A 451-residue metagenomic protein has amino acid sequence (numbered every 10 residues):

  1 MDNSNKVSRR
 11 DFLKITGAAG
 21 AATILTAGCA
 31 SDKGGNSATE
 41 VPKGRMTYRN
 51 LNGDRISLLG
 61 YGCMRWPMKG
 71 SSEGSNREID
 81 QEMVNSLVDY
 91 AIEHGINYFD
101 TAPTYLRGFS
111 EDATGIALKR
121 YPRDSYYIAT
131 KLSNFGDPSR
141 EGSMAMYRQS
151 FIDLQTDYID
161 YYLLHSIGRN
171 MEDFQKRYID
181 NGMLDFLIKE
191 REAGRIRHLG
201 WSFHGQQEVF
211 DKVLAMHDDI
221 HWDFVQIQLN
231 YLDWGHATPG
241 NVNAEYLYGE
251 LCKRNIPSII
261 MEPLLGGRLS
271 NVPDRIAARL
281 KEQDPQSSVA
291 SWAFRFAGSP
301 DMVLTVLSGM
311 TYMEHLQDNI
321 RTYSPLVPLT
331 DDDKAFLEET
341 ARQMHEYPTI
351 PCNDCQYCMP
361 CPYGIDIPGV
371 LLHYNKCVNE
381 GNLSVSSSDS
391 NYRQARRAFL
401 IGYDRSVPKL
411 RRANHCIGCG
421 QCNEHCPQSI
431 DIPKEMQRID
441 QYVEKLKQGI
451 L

Functional and structural regions predicted by a protein language model:
D2-Y126, F186, E192: N-terminal binding-site loop/beta-alpha segment at the start of enzyme catalytic domains that lines or forms
N5-L13, C355-C358, C416-C422: Twin-arginine (Tat) signal peptide motif
V41, I167-L372, K376-F399, E424 (+1 more regions): Beta/alpha (TIM)-barrel catalytic core signal, keyed to glycine-rich beta->alpha loops juxtaposed to Asp/Glu that bind
G53-R55, G115-R123, F151-Q155, L214-I220 (+1 more regions): Acidic (Asp/Glu)-rich catalytic clusters
I56-G60, Y98, S125-A129, Y158-Y161 (+4 more regions): Structural preference for beta-strand elements that scaffold enzyme active sites
R77-Y90, S139-D153, Q207-L214, A290-A293: Short, acidic/polar
L154-D173: Active-site groove signature of glycoside hydrolases
N382-H415, Q448-L451: Short Fe-S-cluster ligation motifs
